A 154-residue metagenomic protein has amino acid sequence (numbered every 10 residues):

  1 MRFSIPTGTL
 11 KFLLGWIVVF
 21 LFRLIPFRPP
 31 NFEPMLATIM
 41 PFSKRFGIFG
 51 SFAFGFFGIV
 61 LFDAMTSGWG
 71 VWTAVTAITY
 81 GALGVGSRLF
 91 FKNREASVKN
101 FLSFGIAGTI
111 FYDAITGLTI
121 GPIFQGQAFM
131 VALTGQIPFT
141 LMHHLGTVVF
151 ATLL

Functional and structural regions predicted by a protein language model:
M1-R45, F49-A53: Hydrophobic transmembrane alpha-helices
G8-G15, L36, G47, S51 (+5 more regions): Residue-level signature of transmembrane alpha-helical entry/exit and packing/kink sites in multi-pass membrane
G15, F54, V75-G117: Short helix-perturbing small/polar motifs within transmembrane alpha-helices
G15, L36-M40, A77-G84, V148-T152: Alpha-helical transmembrane segments of multi-pass membrane proteins
I17-F20, P41, F56-V60, L102 (+3 more regions): Residue-level signature of the transmembrane alpha-helical core of multi-pass small-molecule transporters
F20-E33, F57-F90: Interfacial aromatic-anchored transmembrane helix boundaries in multi-pass membrane proteins
A53-F56, L153-L154: Short hydrophobic alpha-helical segments that form membrane-spanning helices or hydrophobic packing faces of helical
R94-L154: Membrane-embedded alpha-helical hairpins and interfacial helices in multi-pass inner-membrane proteins
